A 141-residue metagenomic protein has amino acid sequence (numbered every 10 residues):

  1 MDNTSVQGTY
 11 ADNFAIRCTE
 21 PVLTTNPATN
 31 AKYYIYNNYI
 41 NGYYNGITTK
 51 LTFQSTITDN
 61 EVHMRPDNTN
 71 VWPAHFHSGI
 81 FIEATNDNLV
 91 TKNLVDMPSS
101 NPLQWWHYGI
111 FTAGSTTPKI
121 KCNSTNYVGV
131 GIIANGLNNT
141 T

Functional and structural regions predicted by a protein language model:
M1, Y10, N30-N37, S55-N60 (+3 more regions): All-beta strand scaffolds that present successive hydrophobic residues in beta-strands
Q7-N30, N41-K50, D59-T85, M97-A113 (+1 more regions): Extracellular beta-strand/beta-solenoid scaffold signature
